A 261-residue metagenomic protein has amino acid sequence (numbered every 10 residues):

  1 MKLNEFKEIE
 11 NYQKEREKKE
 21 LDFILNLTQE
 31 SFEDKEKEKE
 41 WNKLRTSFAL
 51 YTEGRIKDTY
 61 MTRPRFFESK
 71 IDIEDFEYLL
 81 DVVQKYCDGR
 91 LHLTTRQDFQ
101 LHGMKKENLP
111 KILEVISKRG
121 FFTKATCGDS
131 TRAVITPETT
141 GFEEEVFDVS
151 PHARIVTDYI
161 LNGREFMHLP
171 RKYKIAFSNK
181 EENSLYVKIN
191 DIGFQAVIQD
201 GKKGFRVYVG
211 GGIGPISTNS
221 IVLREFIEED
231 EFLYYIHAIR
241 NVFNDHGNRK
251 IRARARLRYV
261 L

Functional and structural regions predicted by a protein language model:
M1-F48, L185-V187, N241-A253, L261: Charge-rich, low-complexity segments
K2-E15, D22, H92, D129-A133 (+2 more regions): Conserved C-terminal region and hinge/linker of Rieske [2Fe-2S] proteins, especially in Rieske oxygenase systems
L3-N4, M167-V260: Mobile "lid/hinge" segments at catalytic clefts and subdomain interfaces of large enzymes
E8-N11, E15, F66-K70, Q100-G103 (+3 more regions): Generic amphipathic alpha-helical segments used as scaffolds and interaction surfaces in large, multi-domain proteins
L25-N26, L44-K70, R132-T140, S217-E225: Short glycine-/aliphatic-rich beta-strand segments at the starts of folded cytosolic domains
E33-E38, T59-K202, Y234: Small-residue-enriched alpha-helical segments and adjacent helix-cap loops that form tight helix-helix packing
L44-Y51, Y78-D88, V209, N241-N244: Short amphipathic beta-strand starts and helix->beta connectors
L50-I56, D88-L93, D245-K250: Short, flexible, solvent-exposed loop/turn segments with mixed acidic/basic and small polar residues
